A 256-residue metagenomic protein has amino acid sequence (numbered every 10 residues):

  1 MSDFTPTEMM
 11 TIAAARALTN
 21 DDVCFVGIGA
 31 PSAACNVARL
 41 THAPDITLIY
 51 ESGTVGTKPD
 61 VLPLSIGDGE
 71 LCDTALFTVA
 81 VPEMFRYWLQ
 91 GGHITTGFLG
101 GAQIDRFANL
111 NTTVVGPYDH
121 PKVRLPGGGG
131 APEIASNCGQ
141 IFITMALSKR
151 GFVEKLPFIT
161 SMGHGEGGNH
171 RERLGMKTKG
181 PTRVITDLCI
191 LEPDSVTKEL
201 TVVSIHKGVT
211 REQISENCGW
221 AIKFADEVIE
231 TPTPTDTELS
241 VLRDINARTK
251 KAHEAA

Functional and structural regions predicted by a protein language model:
M1-A75: N-terminal active-site beta-alpha-beta segment that forms phosphate/nucleotide-binding and substrate-recognition loops
T5-P6, A80, D119, E254-A256: Alpha-helix capping and helix-coil boundary motifs
M9, D21-F25, K223-T233, A256: Flexible, glycine/charged-enriched surface loops at secondary-structure junctions
L18, D22, A38, H42 (+6 more regions): Structural signal for hydrophobic packing residues in well-ordered secondary-structure cores of soluble enzyme domains
D45-T54, C72-L76, K122-P126, I205 (+1 more regions): Short, Lys/Arg-enriched charge-dense amphipathic segments
L62-A225, E230-T237: Conserved phosphate- and dinucleotide-binding cores of soluble alpha/beta proteins, encompassing both enzyme active
E227-A256: Acidic/aromatic/glycine-rich contiguous surface patches that form carbohydrate-binding/processing clefts and analogous
